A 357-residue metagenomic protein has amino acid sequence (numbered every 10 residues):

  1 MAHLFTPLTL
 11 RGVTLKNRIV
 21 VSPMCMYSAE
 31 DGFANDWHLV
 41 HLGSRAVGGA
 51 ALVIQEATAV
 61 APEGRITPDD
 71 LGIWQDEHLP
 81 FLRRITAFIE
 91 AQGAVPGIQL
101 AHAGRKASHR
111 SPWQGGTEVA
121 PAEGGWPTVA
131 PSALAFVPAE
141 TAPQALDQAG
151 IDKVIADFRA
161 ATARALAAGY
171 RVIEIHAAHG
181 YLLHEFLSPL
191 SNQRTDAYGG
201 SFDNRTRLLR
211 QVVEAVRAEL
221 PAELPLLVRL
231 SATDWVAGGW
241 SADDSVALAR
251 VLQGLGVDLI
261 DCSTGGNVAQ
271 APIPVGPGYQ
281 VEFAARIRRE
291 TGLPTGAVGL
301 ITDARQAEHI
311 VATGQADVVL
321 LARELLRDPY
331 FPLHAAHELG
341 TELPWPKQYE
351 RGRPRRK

Functional and structural regions predicted by a protein language model:
M1-K357: Flavin-dependent oxidoreductase catalytic cores
